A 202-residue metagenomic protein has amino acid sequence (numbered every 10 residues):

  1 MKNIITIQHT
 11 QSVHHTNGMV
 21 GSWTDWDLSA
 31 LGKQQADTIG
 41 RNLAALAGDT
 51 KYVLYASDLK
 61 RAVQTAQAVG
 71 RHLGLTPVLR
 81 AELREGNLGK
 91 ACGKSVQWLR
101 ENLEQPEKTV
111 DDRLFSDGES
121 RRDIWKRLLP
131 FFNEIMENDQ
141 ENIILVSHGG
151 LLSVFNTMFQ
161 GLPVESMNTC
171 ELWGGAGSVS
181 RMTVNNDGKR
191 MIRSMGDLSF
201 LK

Functional and structural regions predicted by a protein language model:
K2, L75, L79, G86-Q97 (+1 more regions): Acidic, low-complexity terminal tails and accessory targeting/binding regions of phosphate-metabolizing enzymes
I4, Y52, E141-G150: Generic beta-sheet signal
Q8-T76: Active-site-proximal alpha-helix that buttresses catalytic centers in soluble enzyme cores
T10, G149, D197-L198: Active-site metal-binding loops of divalent metal-dependent hydrolases
N42, H72, E134, M158-L162: Active-site catalytic microenvironments for nucleophilic, acid-base chemistry
L46-T50, I135-N142: Glycine-rich phosphate-binding loop signature in dinucleotide/nucleotide-binding domains
S57-L59, E82, V146-G150: Short, well-ordered beta-to-alpha junction loops that form the rim of enzyme active sites and present histidine/acidic
R71-L129, S194: Phosphate-handling substructures
